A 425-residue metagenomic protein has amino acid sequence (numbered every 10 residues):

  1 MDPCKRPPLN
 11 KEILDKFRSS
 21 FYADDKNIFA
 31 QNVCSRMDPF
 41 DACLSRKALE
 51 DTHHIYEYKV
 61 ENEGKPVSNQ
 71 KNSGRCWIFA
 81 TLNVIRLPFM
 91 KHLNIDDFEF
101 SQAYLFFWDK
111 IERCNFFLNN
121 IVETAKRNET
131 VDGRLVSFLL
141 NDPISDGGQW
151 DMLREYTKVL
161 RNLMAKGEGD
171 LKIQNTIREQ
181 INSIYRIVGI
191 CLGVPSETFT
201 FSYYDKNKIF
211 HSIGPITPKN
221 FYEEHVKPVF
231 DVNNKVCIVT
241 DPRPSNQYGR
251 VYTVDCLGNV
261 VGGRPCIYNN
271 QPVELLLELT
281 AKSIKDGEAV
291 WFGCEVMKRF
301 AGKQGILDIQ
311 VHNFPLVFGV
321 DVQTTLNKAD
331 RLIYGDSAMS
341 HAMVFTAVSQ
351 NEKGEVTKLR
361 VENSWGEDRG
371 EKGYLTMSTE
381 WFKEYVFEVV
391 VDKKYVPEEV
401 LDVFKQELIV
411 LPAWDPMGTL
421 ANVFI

Functional and structural regions predicted by a protein language model:
D2-K65: N-terminal regions that are enriched for targeting/export leaders and immediately downstream pro/stem segments
N10, D38-P39, S101, T217 (+4 more regions): Helix N-terminus capping/helix-initiation residues
D51-F292, G354, E362, R369-K372 (+2 more regions): Active-site nucleophile-adjacent alpha helix/oxyanion-hole segment immediately C-terminal to the catalytic cysteine
K91, F300, V348-N351: Short regulatory "switch" loops immediately downstream of catalytic or recognition motifs within protein catalytic
K110, M297, Q350, G366: Residues that form or immediately flank small-molecule/cofactor binding pockets and catalytic motifs
P265-S340: Long, positively charged binding patches that form subdomain-scale interaction surfaces for polyanionic ligands
V344-T346, R360: Residues located in well-ordered beta-strands
N351-I425: Conserved catalytic-core surface of thiol
